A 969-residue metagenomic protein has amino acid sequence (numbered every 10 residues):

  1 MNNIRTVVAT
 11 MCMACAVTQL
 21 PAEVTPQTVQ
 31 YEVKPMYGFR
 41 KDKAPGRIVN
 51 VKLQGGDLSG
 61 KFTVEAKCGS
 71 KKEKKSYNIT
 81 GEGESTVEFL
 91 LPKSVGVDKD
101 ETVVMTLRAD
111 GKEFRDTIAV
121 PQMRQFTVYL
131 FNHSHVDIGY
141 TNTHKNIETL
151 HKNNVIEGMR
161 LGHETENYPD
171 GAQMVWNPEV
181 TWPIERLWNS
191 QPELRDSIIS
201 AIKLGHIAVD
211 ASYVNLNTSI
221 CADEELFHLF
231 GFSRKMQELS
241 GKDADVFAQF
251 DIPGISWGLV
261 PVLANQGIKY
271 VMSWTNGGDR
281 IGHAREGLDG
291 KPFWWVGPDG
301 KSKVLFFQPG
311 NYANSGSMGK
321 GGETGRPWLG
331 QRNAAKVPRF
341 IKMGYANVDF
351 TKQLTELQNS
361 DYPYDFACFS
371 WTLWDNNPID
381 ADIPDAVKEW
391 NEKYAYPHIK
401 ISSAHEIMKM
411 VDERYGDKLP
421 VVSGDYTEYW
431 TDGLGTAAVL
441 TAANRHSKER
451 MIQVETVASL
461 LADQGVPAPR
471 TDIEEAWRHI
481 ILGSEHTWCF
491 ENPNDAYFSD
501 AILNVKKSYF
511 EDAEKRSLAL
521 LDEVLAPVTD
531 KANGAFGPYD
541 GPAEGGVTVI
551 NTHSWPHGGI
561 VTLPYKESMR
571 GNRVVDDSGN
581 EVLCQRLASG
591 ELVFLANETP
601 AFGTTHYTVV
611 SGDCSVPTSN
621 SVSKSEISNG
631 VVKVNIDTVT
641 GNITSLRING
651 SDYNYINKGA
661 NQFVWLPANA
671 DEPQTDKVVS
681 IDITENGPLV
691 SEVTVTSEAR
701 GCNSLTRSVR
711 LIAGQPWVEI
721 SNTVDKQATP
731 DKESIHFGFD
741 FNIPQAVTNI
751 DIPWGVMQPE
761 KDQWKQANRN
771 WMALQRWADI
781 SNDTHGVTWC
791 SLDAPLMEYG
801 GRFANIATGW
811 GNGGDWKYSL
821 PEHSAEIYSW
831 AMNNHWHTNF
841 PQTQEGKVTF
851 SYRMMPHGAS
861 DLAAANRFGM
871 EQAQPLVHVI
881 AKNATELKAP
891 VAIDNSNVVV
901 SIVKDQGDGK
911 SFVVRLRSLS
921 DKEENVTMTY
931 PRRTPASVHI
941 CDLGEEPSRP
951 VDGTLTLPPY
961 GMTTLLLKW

Functional and structural regions predicted by a protein language model:
L20-D137, K145: Mature N-terminal, pre-catalytic/accessory segment of carbohydrate-active enzymes
R40-D42, L259-A264, N276, D289-K291 (+4 more regions): C-terminal (or distal) subdomains of carbohydrate-active enzymes
E113-N153, E157-L161, T165, M174 (+2 more regions): An acidic-aromatic substrate-binding cleft motif
S134-K152, E179-L187, A211-L226, D243-P253 (+3 more regions): The substrate-binding groove and active-site-proximal loops of carbohydrate-active enzymes, especially glycoside
I138, A172-M174, P178-F250, K301-G310: Metal-dependent polysaccharide deacetylase catalytic core of the NodB/CE4 family, i.e., the active-site-bearing domain
E193-A211, P261-R280, A284-S302: Acidic, His- and aromatic-enriched active-site or binding-groove loops in soluble protein domains that engage sugars
L226-G258, V262-N265, K352-S370, G953: CE4/NodB-like, metal-dependent polysaccharide N-deacetylase domain that modifies extracellular/periplasmic N-acetylated
L239, G300-F536, T552, T696 (+3 more regions): Catalytic grooves of carbohydrate-active enzymes
